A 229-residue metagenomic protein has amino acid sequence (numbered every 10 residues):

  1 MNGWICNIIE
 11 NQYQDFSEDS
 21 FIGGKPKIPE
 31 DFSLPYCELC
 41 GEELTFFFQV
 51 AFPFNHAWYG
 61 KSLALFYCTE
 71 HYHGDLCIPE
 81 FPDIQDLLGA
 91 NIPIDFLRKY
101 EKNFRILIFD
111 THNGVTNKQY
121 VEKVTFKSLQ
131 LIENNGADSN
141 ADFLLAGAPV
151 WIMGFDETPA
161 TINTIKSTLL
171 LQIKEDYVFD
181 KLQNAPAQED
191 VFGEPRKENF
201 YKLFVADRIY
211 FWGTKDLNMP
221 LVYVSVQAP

Functional and structural regions predicted by a protein language model:
M1-P229: Preference for intrinsically disordered or flexible, low-complexity segments and adjacent hinge/connector residues
